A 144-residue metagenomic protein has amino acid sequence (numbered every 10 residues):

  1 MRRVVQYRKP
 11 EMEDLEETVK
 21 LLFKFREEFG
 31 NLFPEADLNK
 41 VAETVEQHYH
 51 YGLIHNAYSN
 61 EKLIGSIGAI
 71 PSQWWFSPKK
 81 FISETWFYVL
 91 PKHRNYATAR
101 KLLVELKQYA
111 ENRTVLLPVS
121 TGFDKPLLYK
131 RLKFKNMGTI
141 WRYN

Functional and structural regions predicted by a protein language model:
M1-A36: Short amphipathic alpha-helix that is part of the acyltransferase structural core
T44-N56: A short helix-loop-beta-strand connector motif used in the catalytic cores of GNAT acetyltransferases and, in some
N56, K62-S72: Conserved beta-strand in the GNAT
Q73-E84: A conserved beta-turn-beta hairpin within the catalytic core of GNAT-like acetyltransferases that forms part
T85-Y96: A short, internal acetyl-CoA/4′-phosphopantetheine-binding micro-motif in the GNAT/acyltransferase core
T98-T114: Conserved acyl-CoA
L106, L116-L128, Y143-N144: Conserved beta-strand-loop-alpha-helix junction that forms the acyl-donor binding cleft
K130-T139: Conserved acetyl-CoA-binding loop of GNAT-fold acetyltransferases
